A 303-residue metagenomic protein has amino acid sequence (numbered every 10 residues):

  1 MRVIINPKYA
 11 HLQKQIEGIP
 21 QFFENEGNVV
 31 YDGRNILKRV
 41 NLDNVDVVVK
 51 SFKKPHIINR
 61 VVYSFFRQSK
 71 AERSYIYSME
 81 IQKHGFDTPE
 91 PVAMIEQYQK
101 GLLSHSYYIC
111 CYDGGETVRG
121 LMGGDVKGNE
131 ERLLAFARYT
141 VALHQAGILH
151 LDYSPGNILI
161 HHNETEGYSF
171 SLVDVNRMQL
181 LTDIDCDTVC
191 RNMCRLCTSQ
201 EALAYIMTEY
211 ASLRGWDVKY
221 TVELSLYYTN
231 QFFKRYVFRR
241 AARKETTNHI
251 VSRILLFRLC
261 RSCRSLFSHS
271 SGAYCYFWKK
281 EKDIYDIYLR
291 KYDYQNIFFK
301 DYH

Functional and structural regions predicted by a protein language model:
A10-I16, L172: Interaction-mediating elements
E17-T117, R138-A146, A241-H303: Conserved ATP-binding subdomain of kinase catalytic cores across diverse folds
V49, L151, V173: Active-site flanking residues adjacent to catalytic metal/cofactor-binding acidic residues
V118-V126: AlphaC helix of the protein kinase catalytic domain
E131-Y139: Conserved alphaE helix
I148-P155: Catalytic-loop of the protein kinase fold
N157-L172: Conserved protein kinase catalytic/activation segment
Y168-A241, E245: C-lobe/activation-segment region of protein kinase-like
